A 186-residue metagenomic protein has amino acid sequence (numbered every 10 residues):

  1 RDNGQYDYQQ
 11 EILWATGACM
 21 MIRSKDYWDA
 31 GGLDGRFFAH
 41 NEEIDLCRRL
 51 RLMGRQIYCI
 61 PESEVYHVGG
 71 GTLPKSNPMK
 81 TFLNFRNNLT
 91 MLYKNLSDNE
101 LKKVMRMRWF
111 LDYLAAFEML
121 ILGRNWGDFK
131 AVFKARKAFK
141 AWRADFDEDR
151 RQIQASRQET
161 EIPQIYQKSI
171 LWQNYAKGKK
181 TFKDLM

Functional and structural regions predicted by a protein language model:
R1-F38, I44, M53: Acidic/His-rich active-site region of diverse nucleotide-sugar glycosyltransferases
R1-I12, M21, D147-M186: Glycine-rich phosphate/pyrophosphate-binding loop and adjacent beta-alpha nucleotide/cofactor-binding cores
F38, R48, T90: Active-site phosphate/pyrophosphate- and oxyanion-stabilizing loops and adjacent acidic/basic residues in soluble
E42-E43, D112: Acidic-residue sensor for enzyme active/binding pockets
D45-R49, V65: Short active-site alpha-helical segment characteristic of glycosyltransferases and processive polysaccharide synthases
M53-R150, E159, Y166: Active-site-adjacent helix/loop segment of glycosyltransferases that harbors family-specific signature motifs
